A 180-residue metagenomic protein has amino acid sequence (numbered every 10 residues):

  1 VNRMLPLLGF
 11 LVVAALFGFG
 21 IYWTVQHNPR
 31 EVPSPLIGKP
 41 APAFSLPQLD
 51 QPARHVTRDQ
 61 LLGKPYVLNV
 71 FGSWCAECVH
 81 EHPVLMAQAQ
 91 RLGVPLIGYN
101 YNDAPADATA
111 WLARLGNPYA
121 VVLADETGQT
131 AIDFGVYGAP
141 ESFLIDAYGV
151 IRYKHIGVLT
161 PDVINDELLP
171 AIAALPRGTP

Functional and structural regions predicted by a protein language model:
V1-P47, P180: N-terminal targeting signals for export/organelle localization
Q26-N28, P47-A53, V122-D125: Short gly/ser/thr-rich secondary-structure transition/capping motifs
F44-V67: A short beta-strand-turn-helix
V67-L68, L96, S142: Hydrophobic beta-strand anchors of alpha/beta hydrolase catalytic cores
N69-C75: Aromatic-flanked redox-active Cys/Sec active sites in thiol-based oxidoreductases, especially the WC-centered
V79-G116, E126-I132: Structural microenvironment flanking redox-active thiols in thiol-disulfide oxidoreductases
A113-P118, D125-P176, P180: Thiol/disulfide oxidoreductase modules built on the thioredoxin-like
